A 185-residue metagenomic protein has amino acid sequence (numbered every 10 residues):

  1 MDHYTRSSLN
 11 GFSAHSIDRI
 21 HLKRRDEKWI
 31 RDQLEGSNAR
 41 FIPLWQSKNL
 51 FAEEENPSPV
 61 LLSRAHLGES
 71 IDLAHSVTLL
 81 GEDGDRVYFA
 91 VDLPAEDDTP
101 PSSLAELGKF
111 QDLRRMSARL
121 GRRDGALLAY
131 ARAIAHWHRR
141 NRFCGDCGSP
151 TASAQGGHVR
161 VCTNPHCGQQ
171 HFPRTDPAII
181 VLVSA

Functional and structural regions predicted by a protein language model:
M1-L120: N-terminal alpha-helical interaction blocks
V60-S63, G125, V161-P165: Short Pro/Gly-enriched beta-strand edge/turn motifs at strand-loop
F110, R122-A126, N141: Generic signal for short, ordered secondary-structure residues within or immediately flanking folded domains
S117-H136: Short, charged surface segments at domain edges that flank catalytic/cofactor-binding sites
Y130-L182: Cys/His-rich short segments
